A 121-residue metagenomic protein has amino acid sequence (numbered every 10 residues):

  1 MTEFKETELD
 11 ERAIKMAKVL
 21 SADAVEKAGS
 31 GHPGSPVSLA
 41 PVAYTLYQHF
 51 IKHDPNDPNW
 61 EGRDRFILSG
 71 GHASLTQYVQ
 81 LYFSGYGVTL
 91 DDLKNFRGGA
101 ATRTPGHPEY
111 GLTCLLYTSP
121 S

Functional and structural regions predicted by a protein language model:
T2-K5: Short, contiguous pre-domain boundary segments
T7-K18, K52-H53, L90-G111: Acidic-glycine-rich active-site phosphate/pyrophosphate-binding loop
T7-T76, Q80: N-terminal amphipathic, basic-rich helices that act as targeting or association modules
G70, L81-G85, R97-A100: Generic hydrophobic/packing signal
S74-D92: Carboxylate/His-rich catalytic cores and anion/metal-binding grooves
C114: Active-site-adjacent structural elements in folded domains
Y117-S121: Conserved small/polar residues in nucleotide/adenosyl-binding loops
